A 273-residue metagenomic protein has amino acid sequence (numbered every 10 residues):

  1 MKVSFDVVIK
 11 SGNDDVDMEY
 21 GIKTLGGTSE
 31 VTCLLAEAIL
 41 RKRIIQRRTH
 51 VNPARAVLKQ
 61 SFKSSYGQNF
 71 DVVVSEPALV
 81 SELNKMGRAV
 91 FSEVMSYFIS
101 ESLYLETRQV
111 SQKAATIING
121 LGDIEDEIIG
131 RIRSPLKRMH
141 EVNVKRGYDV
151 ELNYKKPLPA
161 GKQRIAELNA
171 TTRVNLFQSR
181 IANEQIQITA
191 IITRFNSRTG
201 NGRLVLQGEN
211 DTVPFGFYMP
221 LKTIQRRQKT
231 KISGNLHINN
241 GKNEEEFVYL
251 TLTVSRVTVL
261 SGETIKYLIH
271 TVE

Functional and structural regions predicted by a protein language model:
M1, S61-Y66, N196-S197, T258-S261: Short, ordered beta-strand-loop transition motifs
K2-Q185: Charged, alpha-helical interface segments at or near domain boundaries
T171-E273: C-terminal, beta-strand-rich globular interaction domains
